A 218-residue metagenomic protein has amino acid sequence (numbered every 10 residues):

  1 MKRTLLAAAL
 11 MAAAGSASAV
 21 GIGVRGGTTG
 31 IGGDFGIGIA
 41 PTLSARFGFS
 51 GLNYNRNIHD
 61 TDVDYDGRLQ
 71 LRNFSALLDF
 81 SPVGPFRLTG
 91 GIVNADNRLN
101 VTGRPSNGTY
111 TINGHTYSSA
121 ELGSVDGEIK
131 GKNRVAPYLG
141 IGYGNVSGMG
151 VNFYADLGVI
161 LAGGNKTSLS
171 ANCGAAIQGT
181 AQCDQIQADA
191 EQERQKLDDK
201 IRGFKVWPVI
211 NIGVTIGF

Functional and structural regions predicted by a protein language model:
A14-S16: N-terminal signal peptide c-region/cleavage motif recognized by signal peptidases
I22-I37, M149, F204-W207: Solvent-exposed loop/turn segments connecting transmembrane beta-strands in outer-membrane beta-barrel proteins
I22-V24, F35, F47, L78 (+4 more regions): Membrane-embedded beta-strand positions of outer-membrane beta-barrel proteins
T28-G30, F49-N55, I92-R98, N145 (+2 more regions): Transmembrane beta-strands of outer-membrane beta-barrel pores
I31-G33, L43, R72-A76, V135-I141 (+1 more regions): Hydrophobic, lipid-facing positions within transmembrane beta-strands of outer-membrane proteins
I39-L43, F80-G84, N145-S147, F218: Outer-membrane beta-barrel strand-turn architecture
F49-S75, N97-A136, G163-K205: Extracellular/periplasm-exposed beta-strand and loop segments of Gram-negative cell-envelope proteins, dominated by
L77-D79, P85, V151, K205-F218: Outer-membrane beta-barrel "beta-signal"
